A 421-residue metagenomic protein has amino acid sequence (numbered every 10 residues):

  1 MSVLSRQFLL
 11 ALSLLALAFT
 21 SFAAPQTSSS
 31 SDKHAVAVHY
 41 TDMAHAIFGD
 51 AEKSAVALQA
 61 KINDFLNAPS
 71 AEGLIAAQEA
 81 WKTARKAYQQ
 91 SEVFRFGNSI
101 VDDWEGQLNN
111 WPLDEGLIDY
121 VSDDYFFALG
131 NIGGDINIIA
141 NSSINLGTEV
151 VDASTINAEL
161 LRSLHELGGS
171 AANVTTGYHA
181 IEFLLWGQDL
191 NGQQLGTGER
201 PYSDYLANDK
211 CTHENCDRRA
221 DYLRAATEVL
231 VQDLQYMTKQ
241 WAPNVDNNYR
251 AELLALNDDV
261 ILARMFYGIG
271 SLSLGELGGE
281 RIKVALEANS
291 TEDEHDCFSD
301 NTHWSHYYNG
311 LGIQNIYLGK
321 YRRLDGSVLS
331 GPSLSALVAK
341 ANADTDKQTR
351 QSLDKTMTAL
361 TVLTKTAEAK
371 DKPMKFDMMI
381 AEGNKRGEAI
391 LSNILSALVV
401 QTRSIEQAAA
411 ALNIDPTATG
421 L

Functional and structural regions predicted by a protein language model:
M1-A11: Bacterial N-terminal signal peptides that target proteins for export
L14-L15: Short, linear, compositionally biased motifs with a strong N-terminal bias
A18-S21: N-terminal signal peptide c-region/cleavage motif recognized by signal peptidases
P25-L421: Mature extracytoplasmic or organellar-lumen-exposed domains after removal of signal/transit peptides
